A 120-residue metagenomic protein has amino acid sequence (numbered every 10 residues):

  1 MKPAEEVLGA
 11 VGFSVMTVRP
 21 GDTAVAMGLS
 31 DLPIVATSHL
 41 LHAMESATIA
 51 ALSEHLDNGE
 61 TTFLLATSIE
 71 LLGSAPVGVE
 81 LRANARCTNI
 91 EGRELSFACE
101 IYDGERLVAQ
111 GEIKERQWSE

Functional and structural regions predicted by a protein language model:
M1-T37: Catalytic strand-loop segment that frames the active site of acyl-thioester-processing enzymes
V7-F13, H39, A66, E80-R82 (+2 more regions): Intrinsic-disorder/low-complexity, polar/charged segments enriched in Ser/Thr/Lys/Arg/Asp/Glu/Gln
G9, P76-V77, C87-E120: HotDog/MaoC-like acyl-thioester-processing domains
V15-T17, S68-E70, N84-R86, E100 (+1 more regions): Residue-level recognition of well-ordered beta-strand positions that form the cores of beta-sheet-rich folds across
V18-P20, G73, Q117-S119: Non-catalytic surface loops within mature trypsin-like serine protease
A36, L40, T48: Catalytic-loop motifs flanking and including active-site residues across diverse enzymes
T48-R82: Hydrophobic beta-strand-centered segment that forms part of the acyl-chain substrate-binding groove
